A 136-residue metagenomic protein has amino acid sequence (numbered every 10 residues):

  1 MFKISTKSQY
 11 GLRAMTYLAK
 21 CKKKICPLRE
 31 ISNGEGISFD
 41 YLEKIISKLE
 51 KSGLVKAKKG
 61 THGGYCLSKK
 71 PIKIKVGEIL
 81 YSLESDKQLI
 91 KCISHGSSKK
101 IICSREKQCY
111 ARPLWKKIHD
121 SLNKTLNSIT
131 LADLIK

Functional and structural regions predicted by a protein language model:
M1-K3: Short, Lys/Arg-enriched N-terminal segment that forms or immediately precedes the first helix of a structured domain
T6, Y10-L12, T16-I37, K56: N-terminal helix-turn-helix DNA-binding core of bacterial DNA-binding proteins
L18, I45-E50: Basic amphipathic alpha-helical segments that dock to polyanions
D40: Key DNA-contact positions within bacterial/archaeal DNA-binding proteins
G53: Glycine-centered, phosphate/nucleic-acid-interacting loop/turn motifs that mediate DNA/RNA or nucleotide
T61-S68: Minor-groove-contacting beta-hairpin "wing" of winged helix-turn-helix DNA-binding domains
S68-K136: Non-DNA-binding regulatory cores of transcription-related proteins, predominantly C-terminal effector-binding
